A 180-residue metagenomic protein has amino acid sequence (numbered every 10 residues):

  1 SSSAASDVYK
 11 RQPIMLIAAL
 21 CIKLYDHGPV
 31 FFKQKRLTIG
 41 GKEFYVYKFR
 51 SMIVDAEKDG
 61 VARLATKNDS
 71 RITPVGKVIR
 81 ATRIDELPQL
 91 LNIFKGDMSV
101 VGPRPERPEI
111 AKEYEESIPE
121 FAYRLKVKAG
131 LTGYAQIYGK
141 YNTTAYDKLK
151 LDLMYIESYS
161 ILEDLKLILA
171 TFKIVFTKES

Functional and structural regions predicted by a protein language model:
S1-A5: Extracellular interaction modules
S6-D55, N92, I161, K166-S180: A hydrophobic, helix-centered structural microdomain
Q12, T82-D85, V101, K140 (+1 more regions): Residue-level signal for short amphipathic helical patches enriched in basic/charged and nearby hydrophobic residues
I14-L16, E86, G133: Short hydrophobic/aromatic residue motifs in ordered secondary structure
A18, F32-K33, V61, V101-P103 (+2 more regions): Short, hydrophobic secondary-structure boundary micro-motifs
F32-R71, T132-K150: Short, glycine-rich, amphipathic interfacial segments at transmembrane boundaries or analogous
A65-K128, L167-V175: A short, structured surface patch at a secondary-structure boundary
E120-S180: C-terminal terminal-structure detector
